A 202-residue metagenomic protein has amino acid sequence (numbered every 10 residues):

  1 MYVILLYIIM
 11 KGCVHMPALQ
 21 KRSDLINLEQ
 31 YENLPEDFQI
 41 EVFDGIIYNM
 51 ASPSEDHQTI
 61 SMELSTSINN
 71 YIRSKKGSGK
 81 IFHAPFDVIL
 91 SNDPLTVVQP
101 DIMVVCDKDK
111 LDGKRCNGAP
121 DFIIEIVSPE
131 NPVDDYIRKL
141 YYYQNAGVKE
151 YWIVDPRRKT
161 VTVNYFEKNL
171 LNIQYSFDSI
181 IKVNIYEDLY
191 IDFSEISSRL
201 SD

Functional and structural regions predicted by a protein language model:
M1-D202: Gly/Pro/Ser/Thr-rich low-complexity, intrinsically disordered segments predominantly at protein N-termini
